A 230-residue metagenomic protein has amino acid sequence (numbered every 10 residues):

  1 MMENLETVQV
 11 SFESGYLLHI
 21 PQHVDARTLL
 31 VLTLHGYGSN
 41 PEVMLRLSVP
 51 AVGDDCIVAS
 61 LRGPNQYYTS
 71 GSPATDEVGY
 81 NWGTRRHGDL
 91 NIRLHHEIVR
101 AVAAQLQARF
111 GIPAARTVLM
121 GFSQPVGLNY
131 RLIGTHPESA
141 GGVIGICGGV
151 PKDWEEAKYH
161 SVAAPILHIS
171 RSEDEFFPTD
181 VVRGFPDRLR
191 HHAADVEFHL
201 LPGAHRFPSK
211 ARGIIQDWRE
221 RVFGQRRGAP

Functional and structural regions predicted by a protein language model:
V8-V24, T28-I112: Serine-hydrolase catalytic machinery in alpha/beta-hydrolase-like enzymes
R62, M120-F122, I144-C147, I169 (+1 more regions): Alpha/beta-hydrolase-fold catalytic nucleophile elbow
N65-S72, V150-E155, F176-F177, P208-S209: A short beta-to-alpha transition loop/helix N-cap that caps and shapes the active-site region
Q107, A115-V162: Primarily recognizes the serine-hydrolase "nucleophile elbow" in alpha/beta-hydrolase and SGNH/GDSL folds
A114-A115, S161-I166, H192-D195: Short, proline-enriched alpha-helix->beta-strand connector loops that line the catalytic pocket of alpha/beta-hydrolase
L167-S170, D174: Short beta-strand/loop motif that positions the catalytic acidic residue of the alpha/beta-hydrolase fold
T179-P230: C-terminal catalytic histidine-bearing segment of alpha/beta-hydrolase fold enzymes
